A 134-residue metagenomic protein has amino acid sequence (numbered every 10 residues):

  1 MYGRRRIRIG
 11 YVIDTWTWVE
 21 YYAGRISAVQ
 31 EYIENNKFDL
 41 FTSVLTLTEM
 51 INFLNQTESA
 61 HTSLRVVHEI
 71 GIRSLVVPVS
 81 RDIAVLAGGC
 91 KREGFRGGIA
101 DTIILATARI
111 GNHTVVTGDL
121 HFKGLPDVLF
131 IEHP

Functional and structural regions predicted by a protein language model:
M1-T42, F53-H68: Short, well-structured N-terminal submotif of metal-dependent ribonuclease cores
Y2-I9, L105, R109-P134: Acidic, PIN/NYN-like endoribonuclease modules and their adjacent C-terminal/linker elements
I13-W16, T42-V44, R96-G98, D119 (+1 more regions): Histidine- and aromatic-rich ligand-binding microenvironments
T17-W18, T46, I83, I103-I104 (+1 more regions): Alpha-helix capping/helix-boundary segments
D39, L75, L129-F130: Conserved beta-strand segments of alpha/beta enzyme cores
V76-G118: Active-site neighborhoods of divalent-metal-dependent phosphate/nucleic-acid chemistry enzymes
